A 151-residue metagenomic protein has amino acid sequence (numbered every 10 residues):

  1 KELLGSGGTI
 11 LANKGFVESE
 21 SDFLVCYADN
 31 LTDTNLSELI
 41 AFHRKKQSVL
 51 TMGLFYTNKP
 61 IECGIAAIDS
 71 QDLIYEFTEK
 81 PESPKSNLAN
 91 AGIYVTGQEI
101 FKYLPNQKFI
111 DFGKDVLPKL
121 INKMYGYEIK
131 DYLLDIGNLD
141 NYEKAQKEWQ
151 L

Functional and structural regions predicted by a protein language model:
K1-S70: Conserved beta-loop-beta/alpha segment of the NTase-like Rossmann-fold superfamily that binds/positions NTPs
S21-L24, L31, S37-R44, N58-P60 (+1 more regions): Catalytic-core segments of class I nucleotidyltransferases/pyrophosphorylases that form NMP-activated intermediates
